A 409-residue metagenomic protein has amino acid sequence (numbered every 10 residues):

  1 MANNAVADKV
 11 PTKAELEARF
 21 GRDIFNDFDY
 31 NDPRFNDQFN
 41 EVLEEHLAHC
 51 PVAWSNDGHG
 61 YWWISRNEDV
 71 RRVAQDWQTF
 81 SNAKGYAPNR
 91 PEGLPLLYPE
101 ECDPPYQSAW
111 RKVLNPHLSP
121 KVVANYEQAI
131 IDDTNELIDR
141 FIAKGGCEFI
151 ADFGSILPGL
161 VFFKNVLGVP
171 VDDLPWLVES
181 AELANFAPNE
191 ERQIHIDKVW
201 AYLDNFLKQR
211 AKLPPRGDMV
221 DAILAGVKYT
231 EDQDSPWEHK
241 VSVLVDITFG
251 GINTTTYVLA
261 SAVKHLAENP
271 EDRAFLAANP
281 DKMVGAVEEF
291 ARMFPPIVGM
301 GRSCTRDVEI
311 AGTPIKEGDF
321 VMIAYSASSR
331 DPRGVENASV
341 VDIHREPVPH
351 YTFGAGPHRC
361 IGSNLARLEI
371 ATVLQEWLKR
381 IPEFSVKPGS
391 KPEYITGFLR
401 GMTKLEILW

Functional and structural regions predicted by a protein language model:
M1-W409: Cytochrome P450
